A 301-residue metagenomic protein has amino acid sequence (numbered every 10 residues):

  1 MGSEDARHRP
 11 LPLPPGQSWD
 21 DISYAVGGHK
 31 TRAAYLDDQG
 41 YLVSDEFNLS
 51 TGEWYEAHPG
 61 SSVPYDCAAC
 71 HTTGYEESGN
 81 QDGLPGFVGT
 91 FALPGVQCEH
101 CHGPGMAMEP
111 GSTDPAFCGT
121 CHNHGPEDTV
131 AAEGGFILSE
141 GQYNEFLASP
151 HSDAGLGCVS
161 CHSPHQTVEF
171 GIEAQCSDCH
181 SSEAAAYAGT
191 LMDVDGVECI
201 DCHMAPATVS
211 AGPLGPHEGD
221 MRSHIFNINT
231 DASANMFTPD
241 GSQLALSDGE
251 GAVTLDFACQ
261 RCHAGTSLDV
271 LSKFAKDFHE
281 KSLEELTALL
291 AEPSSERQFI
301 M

Functional and structural regions predicted by a protein language model:
M1-S61: Extracytoplasmic c-type cytochrome modules immediately beyond a signal peptide or single-pass transmembrane anchor
R7-R9, R32, R222, R261 (+1 more regions): Arginine residue identity/basic-tract feature
F47-S295: Inter-heme linker and motif-flanking segments adjacent to c-type heme-binding CXXCH motifs in c-type cytochromes
S295, F299-M301: Mature extracytoplasmic or organellar-lumen-exposed domains after removal of signal/transit peptides
